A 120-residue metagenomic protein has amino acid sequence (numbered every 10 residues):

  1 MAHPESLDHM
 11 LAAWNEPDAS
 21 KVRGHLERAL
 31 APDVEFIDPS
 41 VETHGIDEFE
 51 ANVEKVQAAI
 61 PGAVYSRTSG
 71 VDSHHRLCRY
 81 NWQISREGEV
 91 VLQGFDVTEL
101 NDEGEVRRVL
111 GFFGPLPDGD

Functional and structural regions predicted by a protein language model:
M1-P32: Short acidic-aromatic low-complexity motifs
M10, V22-L26, V34, F49 (+4 more regions): Hydrophobic pocket/interface hotspot
R23-H75: A solvent-exposed, acidic/Ser-Thr-rich amphipathic alpha-helical stretch
G62-V64, V90-Q93: Short solvent-exposed loop/turn micro-motifs enriched in small/polar/acidic residues
S66-V71, W82, G94-E99: Hydrophobic/aromatic beta-strand elements that line small-molecule binding cavities or substrate pockets in beta-rich
H74, E87-V90: Short glycine/serine/proline-enriched coil/turn segments at secondary-structure junctions
R79-E87: Short beta-strand segments that buttress and anchor functional surface loops
Q93-D120: Short beta-strand edge/turn micro-motifs at domain boundaries
